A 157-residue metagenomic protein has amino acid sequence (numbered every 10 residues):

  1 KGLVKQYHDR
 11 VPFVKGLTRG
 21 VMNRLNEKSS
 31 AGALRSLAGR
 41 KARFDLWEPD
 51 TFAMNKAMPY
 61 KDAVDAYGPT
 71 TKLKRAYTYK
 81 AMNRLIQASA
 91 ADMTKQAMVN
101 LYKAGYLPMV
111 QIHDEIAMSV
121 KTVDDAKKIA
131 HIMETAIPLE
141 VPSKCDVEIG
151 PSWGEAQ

Functional and structural regions predicted by a protein language model:
K1-Q157: Conserved catalytic core of nucleotide polymerization and phosphodiester-bond processing enzymes
